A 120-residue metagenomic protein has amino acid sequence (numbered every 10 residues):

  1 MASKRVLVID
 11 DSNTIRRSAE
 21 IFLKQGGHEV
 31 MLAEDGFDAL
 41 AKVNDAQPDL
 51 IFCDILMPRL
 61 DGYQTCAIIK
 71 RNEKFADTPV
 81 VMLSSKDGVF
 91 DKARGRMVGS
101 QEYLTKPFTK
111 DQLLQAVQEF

Functional and structural regions predicted by a protein language model:
R17-Q25: Charged docking surfaces used in two-component/phosphorelay signaling
G27-E34, K42: Short hydrophobic/Thr-rich beta-strand motif most characteristic of the beta2 strand and flanking loop of CheY-like
A46-F52: Active-site beta3 strand of CheY-like receiver
M57: Receiver (REC) domain active-site loop signature in two-component systems and cognate sites in sensor histidine kinases
F108-V117: C-terminal output helix
